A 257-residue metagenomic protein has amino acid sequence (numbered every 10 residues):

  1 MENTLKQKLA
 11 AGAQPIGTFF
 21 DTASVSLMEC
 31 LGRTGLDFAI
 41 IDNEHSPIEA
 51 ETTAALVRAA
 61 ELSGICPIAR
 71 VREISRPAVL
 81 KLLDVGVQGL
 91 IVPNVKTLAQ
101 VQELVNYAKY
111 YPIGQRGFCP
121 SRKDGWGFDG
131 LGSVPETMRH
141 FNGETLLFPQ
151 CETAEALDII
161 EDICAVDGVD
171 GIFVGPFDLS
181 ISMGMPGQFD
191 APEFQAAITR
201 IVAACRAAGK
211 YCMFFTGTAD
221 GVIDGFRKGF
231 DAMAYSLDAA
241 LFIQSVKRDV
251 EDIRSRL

Functional and structural regions predicted by a protein language model:
M1-G17, G130-G143, T199-R200, R206-A207 (+1 more regions): N-terminal amphipathic alpha-helix/helix-capping segment at the start of soluble metabolic enzymes
M1-P67, V71-I74, N106, L147 (+1 more regions): Conserved N-terminal beta1-alpha1 strand-loop-helix module at the mouth
I16-F19, A39-I41, P67-V71, L90-V92 (+4 more regions): Hydrophobic faces of well-ordered beta-strands that scaffold small-molecule active sites in alpha/beta enzyme cores
E29, R33, I74-Q88, V92 (+3 more regions): Catalytic cores of alpha/beta
A50-D84, N106-G114, R139-N142, D190-M213 (+1 more regions): Alpha-helix-loop-beta-strand connector modules within alpha/beta enzyme cores
S75, V105, R116-G130, T145 (+2 more regions): C-terminal alpha-helical cap/extension of soluble enzyme domains
P77, G89-D167, L257: Conserved anion-binding
G89-Q100, I172-I181, F230-D249: Glycine-rich phosphate-binding active-site loops on the catalytic face of alpha/beta enzymes
